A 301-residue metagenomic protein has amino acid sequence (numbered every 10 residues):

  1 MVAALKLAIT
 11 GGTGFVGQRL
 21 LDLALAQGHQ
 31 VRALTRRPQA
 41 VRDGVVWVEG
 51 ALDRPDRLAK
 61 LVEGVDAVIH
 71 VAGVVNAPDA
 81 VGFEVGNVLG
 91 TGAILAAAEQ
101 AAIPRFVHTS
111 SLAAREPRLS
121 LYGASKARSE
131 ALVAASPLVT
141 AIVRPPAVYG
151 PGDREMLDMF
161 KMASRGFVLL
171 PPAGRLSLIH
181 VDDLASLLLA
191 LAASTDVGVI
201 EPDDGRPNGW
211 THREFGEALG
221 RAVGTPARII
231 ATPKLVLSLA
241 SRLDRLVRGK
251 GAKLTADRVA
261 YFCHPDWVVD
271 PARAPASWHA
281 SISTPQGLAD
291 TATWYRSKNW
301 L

Functional and structural regions predicted by a protein language model:
L7-Q27: N-terminal Rossmann NAD(P)H-binding glycine-rich loop of SDR-like oxidoreductase domains
T10, L34, V71-A72, F106-L112 (+1 more regions): SDR active-site strand-loop-helix element
Q39, V45, E49-L89, A97 (+1 more regions): NAD(P)H-binding glycine-rich loop region in Rossmannoid oxidoreductase-like domains and their noncatalytic homologs
V68, L184, L188, F215 (+2 more regions): Non-catalytic, hydrophobic alpha-helical segments
V85-A127, A141: Conserved Rossmann-fold NAD(P)-dependent oxidoreductase catalytic core, especially the SDR/UDP-sugar
A93, R154-D158, P172-A193, G198-E201: Substrate-positioning beta->alpha
A131-P151: Conserved beta-loop-beta element that borders a ligand/cofactor-binding pocket
L191-K253, I282-L301: Mid/C-terminal beta-alpha module of Rossmann-like enzyme folds, strongest in SDR-family dehydrogenases/epimerases
